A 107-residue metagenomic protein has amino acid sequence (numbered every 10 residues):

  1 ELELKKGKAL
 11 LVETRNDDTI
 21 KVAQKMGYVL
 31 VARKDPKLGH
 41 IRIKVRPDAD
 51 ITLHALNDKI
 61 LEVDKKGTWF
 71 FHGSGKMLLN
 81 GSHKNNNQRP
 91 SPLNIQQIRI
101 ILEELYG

Functional and structural regions predicted by a protein language model:
E1-G107: Gly/His-enriched, cation/cofactor- and phosphate-binding structural elements
